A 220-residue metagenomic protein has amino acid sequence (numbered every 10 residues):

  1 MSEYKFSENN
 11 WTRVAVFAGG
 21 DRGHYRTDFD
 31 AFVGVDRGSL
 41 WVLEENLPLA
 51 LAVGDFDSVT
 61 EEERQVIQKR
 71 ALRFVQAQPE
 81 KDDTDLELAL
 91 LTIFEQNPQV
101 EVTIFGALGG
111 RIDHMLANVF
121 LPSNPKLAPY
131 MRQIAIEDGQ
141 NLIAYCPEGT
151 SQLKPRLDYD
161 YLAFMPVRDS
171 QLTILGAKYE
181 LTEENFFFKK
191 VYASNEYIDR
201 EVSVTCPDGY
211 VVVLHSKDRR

Functional and structural regions predicted by a protein language model:
M1-I67: N-terminal beta-strand-loop-alpha-helix module at the start of alpha/beta ligand-binding or catalytic domains
W11-T12, D30, P98-E101, R132: Short coil/turn segments at beta-strand junctions that form active-site/ligand-binding loops
V33-V35, V75-Q76, A135-D138: General beta-strand structural signal in soluble alpha/beta enzymes
Q68-A77, V102: Glycine/charged-rich beta-loop-alpha catalytic/anionic-binding loops adjacent to active sites
F74-N97: Short phosphate-binding loop-to-helix
E101-T150: Anionic-ligand-binding alpha/beta catalytic cores of soluble enzymes and soluble regulatory domains that recognize
G139, C146-R220: Long, charged alpha-helical interface segments
